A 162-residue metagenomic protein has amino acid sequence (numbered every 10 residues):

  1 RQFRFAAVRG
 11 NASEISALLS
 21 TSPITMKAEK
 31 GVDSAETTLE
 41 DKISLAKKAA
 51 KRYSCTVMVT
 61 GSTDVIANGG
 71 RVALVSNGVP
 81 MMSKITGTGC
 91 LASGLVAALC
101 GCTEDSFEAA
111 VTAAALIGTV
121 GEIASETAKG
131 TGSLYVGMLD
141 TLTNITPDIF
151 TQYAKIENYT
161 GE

Functional and structural regions predicted by a protein language model:
Q2-V72: Conserved phosphate/ATP/ADP-binding segment of small-molecule kinases
R9-A12, E40-I43, C90, F107 (+3 more regions): Electropositive phosphate-/nucleotide-binding environments in soluble metabolic enzymes
A12-E14, T63, V79, A115-G118: Glycine-rich beta-alpha junction loops
A17, K84-L116: Short, small-residue alpha-helix embedded
T38, I85, T127: Glycine- and other small-residue-rich loops at beta-strand/loop junctions that grip anionic moieties
L45-A50, S106-G121, M138-L139: Short, well-structured alpha-helical segments that form the helix of a local strand-helix-strand
G69-M82: Glycine/charged-rich beta-loop-alpha catalytic/anionic-binding loops adjacent to active sites
T119-E162: Charged C-terminal helix
